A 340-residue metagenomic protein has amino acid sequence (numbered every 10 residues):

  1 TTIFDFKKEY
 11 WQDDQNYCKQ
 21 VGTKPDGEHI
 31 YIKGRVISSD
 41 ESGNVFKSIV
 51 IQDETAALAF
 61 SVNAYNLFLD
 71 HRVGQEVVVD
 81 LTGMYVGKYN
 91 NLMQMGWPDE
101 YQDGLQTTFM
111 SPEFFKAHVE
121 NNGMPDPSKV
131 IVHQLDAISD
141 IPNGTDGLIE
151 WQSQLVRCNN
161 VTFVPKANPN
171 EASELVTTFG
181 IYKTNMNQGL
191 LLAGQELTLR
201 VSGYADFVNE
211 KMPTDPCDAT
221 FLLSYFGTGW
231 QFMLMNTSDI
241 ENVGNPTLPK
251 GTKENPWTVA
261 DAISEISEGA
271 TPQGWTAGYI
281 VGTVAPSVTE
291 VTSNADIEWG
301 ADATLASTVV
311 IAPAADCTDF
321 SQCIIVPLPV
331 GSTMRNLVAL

Functional and structural regions predicted by a protein language model:
T1-F46, V50-L340: OB-fold nucleic-acid-binding modules
